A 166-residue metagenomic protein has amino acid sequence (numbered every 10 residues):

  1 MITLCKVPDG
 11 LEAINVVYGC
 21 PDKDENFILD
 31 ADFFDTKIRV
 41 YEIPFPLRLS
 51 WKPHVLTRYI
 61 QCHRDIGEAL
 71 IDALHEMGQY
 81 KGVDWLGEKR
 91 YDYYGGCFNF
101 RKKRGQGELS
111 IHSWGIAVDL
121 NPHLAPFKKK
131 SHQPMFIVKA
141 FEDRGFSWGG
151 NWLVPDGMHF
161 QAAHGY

Functional and structural regions predicted by a protein language model:
M1-L11: N-terminal secretory targeting signals
K6, R58-I66, H112, K129-Q133: Extracytoplasmic/periplasmic, Sec-exported soluble proteins
N15: Amphipathic helical hotspot of TIR/SEFIR-family domains
Y18-R90: Active-site acidic/histidine clusters and adjacent loop/turn architecture that either coordinate catalytic ions
Y41-R58, F98-K128: Short, conserved helix/loop micro-motifs enriched in His/Cys and acidic residues
L74-I116: Active-site-adjacent loop/helix surface patches within enzyme catalytic domains that shape the substrate-binding cleft
G105-Y166: Catalytic cores and adjacent binding grooves of peptidoglycan-active enzymes
